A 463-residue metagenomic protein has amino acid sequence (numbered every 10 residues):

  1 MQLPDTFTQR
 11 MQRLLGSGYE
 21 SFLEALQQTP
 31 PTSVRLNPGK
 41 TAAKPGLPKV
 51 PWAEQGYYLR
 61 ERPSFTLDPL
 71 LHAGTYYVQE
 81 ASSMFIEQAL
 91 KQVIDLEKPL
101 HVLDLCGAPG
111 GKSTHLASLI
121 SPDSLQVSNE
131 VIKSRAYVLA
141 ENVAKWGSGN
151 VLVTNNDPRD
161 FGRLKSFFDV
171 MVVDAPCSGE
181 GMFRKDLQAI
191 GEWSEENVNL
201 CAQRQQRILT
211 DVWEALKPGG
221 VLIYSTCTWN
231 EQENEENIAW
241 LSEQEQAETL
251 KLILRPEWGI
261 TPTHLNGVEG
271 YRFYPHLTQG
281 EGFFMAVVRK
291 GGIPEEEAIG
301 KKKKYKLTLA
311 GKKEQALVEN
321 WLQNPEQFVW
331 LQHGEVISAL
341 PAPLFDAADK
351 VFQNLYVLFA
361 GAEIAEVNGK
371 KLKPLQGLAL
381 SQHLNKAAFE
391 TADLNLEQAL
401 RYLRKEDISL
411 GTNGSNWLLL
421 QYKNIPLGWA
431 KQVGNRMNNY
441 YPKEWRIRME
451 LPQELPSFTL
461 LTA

Functional and structural regions predicted by a protein language model:
M1-L14, G18-T41, G291-A463: Polybasic, low-complexity RNA-engagement segments
P30-F85: Conserved AdoMet
E97-A108: Conserved class I S-adenosyl-L-methionine
P109-P122: Conserved SAM-binding loop of SAM-dependent methyltransferases across substrates and taxa, primarily the Class I
S121, L216-P218: Helix-to-beta-strand junctions that scaffold the AdoMet/dcAdoMet cofactor pocket in Class I SAM-dependent enzymes
N129-S166, V173: S-adenosyl-L-methionine
S134, D169-D211, C227-N234, P256-W258: Mobile active-site "lid"/loop adjacent to the S-adenosyl-L-methionine
F168, V221-Y224, T228-A339, P343: Class I S-adenosyl-L-methionine
